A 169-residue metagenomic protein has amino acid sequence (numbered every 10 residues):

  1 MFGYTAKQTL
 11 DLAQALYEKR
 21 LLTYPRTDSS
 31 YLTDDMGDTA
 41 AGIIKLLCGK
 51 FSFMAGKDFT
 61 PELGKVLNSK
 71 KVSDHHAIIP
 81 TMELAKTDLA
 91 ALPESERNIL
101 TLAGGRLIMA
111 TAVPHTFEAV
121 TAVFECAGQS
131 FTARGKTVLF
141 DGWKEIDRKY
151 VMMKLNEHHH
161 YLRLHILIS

Functional and structural regions predicted by a protein language model:
M1-S169: Core catalytic DNA strand-manipulation module of type IA topoisomerases
